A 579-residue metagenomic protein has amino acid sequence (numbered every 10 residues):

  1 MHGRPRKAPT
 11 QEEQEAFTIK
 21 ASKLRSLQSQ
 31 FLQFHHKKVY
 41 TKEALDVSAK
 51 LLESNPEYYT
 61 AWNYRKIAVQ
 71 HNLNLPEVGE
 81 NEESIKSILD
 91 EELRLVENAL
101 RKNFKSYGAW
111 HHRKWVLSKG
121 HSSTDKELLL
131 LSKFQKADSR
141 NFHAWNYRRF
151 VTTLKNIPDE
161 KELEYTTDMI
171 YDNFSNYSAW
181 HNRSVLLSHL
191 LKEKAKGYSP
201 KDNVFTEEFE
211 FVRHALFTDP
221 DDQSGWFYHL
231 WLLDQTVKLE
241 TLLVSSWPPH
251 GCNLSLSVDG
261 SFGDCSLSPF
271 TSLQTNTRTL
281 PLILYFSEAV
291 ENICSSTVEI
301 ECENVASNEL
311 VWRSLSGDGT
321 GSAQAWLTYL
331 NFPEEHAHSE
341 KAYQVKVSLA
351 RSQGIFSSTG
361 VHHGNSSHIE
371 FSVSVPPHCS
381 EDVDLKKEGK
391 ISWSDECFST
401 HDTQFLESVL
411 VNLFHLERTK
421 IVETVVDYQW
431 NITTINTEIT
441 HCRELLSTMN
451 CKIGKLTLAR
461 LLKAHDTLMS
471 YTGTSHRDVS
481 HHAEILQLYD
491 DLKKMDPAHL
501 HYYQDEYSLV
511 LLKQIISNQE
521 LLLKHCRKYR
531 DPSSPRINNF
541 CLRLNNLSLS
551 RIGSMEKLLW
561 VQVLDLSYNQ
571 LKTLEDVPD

Functional and structural regions predicted by a protein language model:
M1-T60, K66-Q70, N74-G79, I85 (+1 more regions): Extreme N-terminal leader/anchor segments
A61, P281-V290: A short glycine/threonine-centered beta-strand motif
E91-L216: Eukaryote-skewed repeat-based solenoidal scaffolds used as protein-protein interaction platforms, primarily
Y165-T166, D172-L243, E288-I293, T297 (+1 more regions): Long, repeat-rich segments with strong aromatic
K238-N276: Short, compositionally biased P/S/T/A/G/V-rich stretches that sit at domain boundaries
F540-L544, V561-L566, D579: Conserved hydrophobic beta-strand positions in leucine-rich repeat
S550-M555, L574-V577: Canonical leucine-rich repeat
